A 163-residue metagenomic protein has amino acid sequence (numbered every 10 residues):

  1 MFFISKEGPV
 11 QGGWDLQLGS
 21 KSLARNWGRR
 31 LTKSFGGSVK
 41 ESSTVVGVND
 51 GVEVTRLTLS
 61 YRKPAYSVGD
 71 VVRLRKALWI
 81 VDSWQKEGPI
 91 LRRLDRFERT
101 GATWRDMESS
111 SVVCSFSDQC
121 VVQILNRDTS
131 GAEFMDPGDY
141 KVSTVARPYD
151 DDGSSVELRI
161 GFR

Functional and structural regions predicted by a protein language model:
F2-V39: Extended, domain-scale alpha-helical bundle/helix-rich regions
G28, G36-R163: Beta-strand/loop-dominated core regions that host nucleotide or nucleotide-derived cofactor-binding catalytic loops
